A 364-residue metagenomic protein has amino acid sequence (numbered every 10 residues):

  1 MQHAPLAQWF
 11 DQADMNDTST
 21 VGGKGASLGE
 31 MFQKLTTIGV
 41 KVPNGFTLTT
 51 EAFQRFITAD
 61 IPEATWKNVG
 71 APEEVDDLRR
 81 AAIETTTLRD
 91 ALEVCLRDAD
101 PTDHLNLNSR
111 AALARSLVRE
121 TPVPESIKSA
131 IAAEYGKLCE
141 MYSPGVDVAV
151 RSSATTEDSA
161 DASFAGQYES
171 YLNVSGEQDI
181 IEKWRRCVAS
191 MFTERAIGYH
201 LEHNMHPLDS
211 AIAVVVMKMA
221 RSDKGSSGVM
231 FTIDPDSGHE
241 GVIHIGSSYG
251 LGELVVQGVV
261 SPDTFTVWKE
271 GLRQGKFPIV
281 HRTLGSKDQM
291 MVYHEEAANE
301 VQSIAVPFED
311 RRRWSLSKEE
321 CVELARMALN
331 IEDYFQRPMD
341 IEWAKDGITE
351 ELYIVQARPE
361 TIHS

Functional and structural regions predicted by a protein language model:
M1-V215, F308-Q336, I354-Q356, I362-S364: N-terminal beta-alpha lobe that positions the nucleotide/phosphoryl donor in ATP/NTP-coupled carboxylate activation
D17-T20, K24, V40, D161 (+6 more regions): Short, flexible coil/turn micro-motifs enriched in small/turn-prone residues
G29, D236, I348: Short alpha-helical basic/polar micro-motif
S152-A154, K218-D223, Y249, K318 (+2 more regions): Short, flexible loop/turn elements at secondary-structure junctions
S170-G271, K276: NTP-handling and nucleic-acid-processing catalytic cores
V242-D340, K345-I348: Conserved catalytic alpha/beta cores of large enzymes that bind or transform nucleotide phosphates and polynucleotides
